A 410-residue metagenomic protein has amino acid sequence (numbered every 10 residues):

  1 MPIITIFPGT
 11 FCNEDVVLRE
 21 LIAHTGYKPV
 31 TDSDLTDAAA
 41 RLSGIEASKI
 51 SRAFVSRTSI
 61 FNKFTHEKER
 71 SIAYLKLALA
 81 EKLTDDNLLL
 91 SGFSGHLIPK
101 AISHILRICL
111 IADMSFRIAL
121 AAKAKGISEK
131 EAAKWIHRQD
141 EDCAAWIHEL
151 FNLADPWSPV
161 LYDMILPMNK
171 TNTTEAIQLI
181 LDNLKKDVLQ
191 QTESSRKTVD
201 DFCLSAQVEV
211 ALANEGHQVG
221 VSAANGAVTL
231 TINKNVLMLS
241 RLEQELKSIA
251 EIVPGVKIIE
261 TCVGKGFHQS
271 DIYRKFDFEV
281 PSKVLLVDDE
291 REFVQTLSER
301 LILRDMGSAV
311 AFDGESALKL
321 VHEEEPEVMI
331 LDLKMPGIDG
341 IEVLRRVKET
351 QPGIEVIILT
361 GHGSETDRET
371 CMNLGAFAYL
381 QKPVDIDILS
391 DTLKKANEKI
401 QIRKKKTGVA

Functional and structural regions predicted by a protein language model:
Q295-L303: Charged docking surfaces used in two-component/phosphorelay signaling
D305-F312, L320: Short hydrophobic/Thr-rich beta-strand motif most characteristic of the beta2 strand and flanking loop of CheY-like
D313-S316, D339-E342: Acidic catalytic/metal-coordinating carboxylates
E324-I330: Active-site beta3 strand of CheY-like receiver
M335: Receiver (REC) domain active-site loop signature in two-component systems and cognate sites in sensor histidine kinases
E342, G363-A378: Alpha4 helix (beta4-alpha4-beta5 surface) of REC/receiver domains from two-component response regulators
V384-L393: C-terminal output helix
